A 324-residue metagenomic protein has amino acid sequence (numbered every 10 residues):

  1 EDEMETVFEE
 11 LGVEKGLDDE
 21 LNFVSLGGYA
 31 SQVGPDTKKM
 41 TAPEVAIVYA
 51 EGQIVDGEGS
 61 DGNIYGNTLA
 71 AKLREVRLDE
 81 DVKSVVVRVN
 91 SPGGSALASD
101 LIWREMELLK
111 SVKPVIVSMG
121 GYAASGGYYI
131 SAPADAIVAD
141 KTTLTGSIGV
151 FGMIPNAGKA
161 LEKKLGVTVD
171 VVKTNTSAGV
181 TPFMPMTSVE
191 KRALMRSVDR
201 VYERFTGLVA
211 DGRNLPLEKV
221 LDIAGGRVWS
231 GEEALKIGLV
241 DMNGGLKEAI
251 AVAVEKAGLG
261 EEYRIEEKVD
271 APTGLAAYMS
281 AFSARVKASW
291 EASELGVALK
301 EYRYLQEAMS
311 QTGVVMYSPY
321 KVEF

Functional and structural regions predicted by a protein language model:
E1-E10, G158-G260, A292: Charged, glycine-interspersed solvent-exposed loop segments at helix/strand-loop junctions that cap or gate access
E1-T41, F151, T206-G212, D241-S283: C-terminal long alpha-helix characteristic of the crotonase
F8-K15, I54, L73, R77-E80 (+12 more regions): Sec/Tat-exported extracytoplasmic proteins
A30-D36, M40-V45, Y49-D61, Y65-R74 (+2 more regions): Intrinsic disorder and flexible/low-complexity segments
G34, I54-N63, R88-G93, L144-I148 (+3 more regions): Second-shell loop/turn segments in exported
P35-A160: Cleft-lining beta-strand/loop regions that shape enzyme active-site pockets
Y49-G52, V89-S91, M119-G121, A134 (+9 more regions): Active-site proximal loops enriched in glycine and acidic residues that flank catalytic Cys/His/Asp and coordinate
A96-L101, E233-K236, Y278-F282: Short glycine/threonine-rich loop-to-helix capping motif typified by GTGT followed within a few residues by an Asp-Pro
